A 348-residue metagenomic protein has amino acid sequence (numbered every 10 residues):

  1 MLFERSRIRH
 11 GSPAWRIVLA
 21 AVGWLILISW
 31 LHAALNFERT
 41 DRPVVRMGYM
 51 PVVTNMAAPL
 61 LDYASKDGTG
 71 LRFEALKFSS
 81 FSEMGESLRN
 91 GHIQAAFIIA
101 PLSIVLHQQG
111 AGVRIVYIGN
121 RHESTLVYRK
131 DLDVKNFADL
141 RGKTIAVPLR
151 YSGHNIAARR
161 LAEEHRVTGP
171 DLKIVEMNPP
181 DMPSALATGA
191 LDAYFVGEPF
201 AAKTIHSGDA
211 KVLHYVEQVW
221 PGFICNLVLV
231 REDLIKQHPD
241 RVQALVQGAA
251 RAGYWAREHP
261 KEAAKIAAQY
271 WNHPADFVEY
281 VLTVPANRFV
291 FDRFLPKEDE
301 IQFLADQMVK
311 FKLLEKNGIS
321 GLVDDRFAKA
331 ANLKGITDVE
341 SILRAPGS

Functional and structural regions predicted by a protein language model:
M1-K77, Q302-S348: N-terminal hydrophobic or amphipathic helices and topogenic motifs
S12, A34-T168, K173-E176, D192-E198 (+2 more regions): Short, glycine-/small- and polar/acidic-enriched structural segments that line small-molecule recognition paths
A20-A21, S29-W30, R150-T168, Q247-E279 (+2 more regions): Ligand-binding clefts/hinges and TM-proximal coupling segments of bilobed small-molecule sensing domains
P59, Y63, E86, N90 (+13 more regions): Solvent-exposed, polar/charged alpha-helical surfaces in well-ordered, non-transmembrane soluble domains, broadly
I98-V105, I118-T125, A268, V284 (+1 more regions): Amphipathic, soluble alpha/beta structural segments
P101-L102, L132, V175, P180-Y270: Pocket-lining segment of extracytoplasmic ligand-binding domains
H107, E163, H206, Q269 (+1 more regions): Short polybasic/polar patches that bind polyanions
K236-N317: Secondary-structure end/capping motifs
